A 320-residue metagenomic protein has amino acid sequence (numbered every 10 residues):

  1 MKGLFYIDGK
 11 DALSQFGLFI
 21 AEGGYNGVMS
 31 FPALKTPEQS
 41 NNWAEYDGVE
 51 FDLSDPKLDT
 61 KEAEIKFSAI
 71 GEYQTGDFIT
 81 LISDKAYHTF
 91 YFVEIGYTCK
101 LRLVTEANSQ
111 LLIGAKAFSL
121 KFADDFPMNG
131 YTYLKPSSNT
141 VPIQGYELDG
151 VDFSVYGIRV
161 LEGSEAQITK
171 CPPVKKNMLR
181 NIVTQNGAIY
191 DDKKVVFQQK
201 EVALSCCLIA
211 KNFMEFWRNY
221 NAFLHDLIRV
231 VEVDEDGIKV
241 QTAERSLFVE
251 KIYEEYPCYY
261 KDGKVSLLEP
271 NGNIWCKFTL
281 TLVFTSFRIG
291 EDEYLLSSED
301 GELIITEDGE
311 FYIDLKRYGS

Functional and structural regions predicted by a protein language model:
M1-S320: Extracellular/virion structural assembly segments
